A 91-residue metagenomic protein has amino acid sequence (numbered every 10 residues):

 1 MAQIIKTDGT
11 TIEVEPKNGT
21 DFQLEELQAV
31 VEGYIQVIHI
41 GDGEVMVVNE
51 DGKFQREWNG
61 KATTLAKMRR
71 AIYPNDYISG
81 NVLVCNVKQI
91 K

Functional and structural regions predicted by a protein language model:
M1-K91: Short beta-rich binding modules
